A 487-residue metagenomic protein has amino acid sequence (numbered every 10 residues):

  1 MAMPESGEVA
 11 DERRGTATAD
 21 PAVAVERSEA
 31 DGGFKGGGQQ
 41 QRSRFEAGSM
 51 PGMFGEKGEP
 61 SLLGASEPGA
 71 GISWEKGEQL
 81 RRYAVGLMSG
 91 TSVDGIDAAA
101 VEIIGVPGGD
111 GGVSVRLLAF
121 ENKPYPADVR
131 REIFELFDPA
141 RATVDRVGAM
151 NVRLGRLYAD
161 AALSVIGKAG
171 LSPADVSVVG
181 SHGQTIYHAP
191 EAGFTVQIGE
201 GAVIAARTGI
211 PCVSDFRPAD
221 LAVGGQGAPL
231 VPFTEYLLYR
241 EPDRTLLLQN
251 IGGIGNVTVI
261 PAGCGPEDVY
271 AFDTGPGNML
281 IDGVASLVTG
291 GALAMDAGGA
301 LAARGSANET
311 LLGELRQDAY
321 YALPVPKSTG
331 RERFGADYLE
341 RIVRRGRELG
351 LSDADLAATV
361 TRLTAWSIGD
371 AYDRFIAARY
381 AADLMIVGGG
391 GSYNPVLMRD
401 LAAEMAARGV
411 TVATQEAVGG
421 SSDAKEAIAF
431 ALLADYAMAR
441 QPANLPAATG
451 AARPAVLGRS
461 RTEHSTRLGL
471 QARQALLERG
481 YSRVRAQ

Functional and structural regions predicted by a protein language model:
L80-R116, L247-A262: Gly/Thr-rich phosphate-binding beta-strand-loop-beta motif of the actin/hexokinase/Hsp70
R81-Y83, P190-T195, A202, I210-L293 (+1 more regions): Phosphate-binding/catalytic loop of phosphoryl-transfer enzymes
V93, A358, R362, A413-T466 (+1 more regions): Glycine-rich phosphate-binding/hydrolytic loop that grips phosphoryl groups
G95-Y125, C264-A365, G369, R453-A486: Conserved ATP-utilizing enzyme core subdomain
E102-V165: Glycine-rich nucleotide/cofactor/substrate-binding loop typically near the N-terminus or early in the first domain
A140-G199: Short beta-strand-loop/turn "lid" adjacent to the catalytic site in phosphate-handling enzymes
L157-V165, D353-A381: Phosphate/ATP-binding catalytic cores across multiple sugar-kinase/actin-like superfamilies, primarily ASKHA
I186, A382-E404: Glycine-rich phosphate-binding loops at beta-strand->alpha-helix junctions
